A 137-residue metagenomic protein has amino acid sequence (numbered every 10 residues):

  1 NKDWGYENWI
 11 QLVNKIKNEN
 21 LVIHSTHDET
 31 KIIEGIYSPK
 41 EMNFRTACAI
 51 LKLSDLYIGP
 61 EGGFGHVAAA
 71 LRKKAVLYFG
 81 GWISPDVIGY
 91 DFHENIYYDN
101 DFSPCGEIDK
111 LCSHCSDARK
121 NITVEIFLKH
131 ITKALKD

Functional and structural regions predicted by a protein language model:
N1-D3, A118: A generic structural signal for short coil/turn motifs at secondary-structure boundaries
D3-G81: Donor-binding and catalytic core of enzymes assembling or modifying cell-surface/extracellular glycoconjugates
A69-D137: Nucleotide-sugar donor-binding patch of glycosyltransferase catalytic domains
